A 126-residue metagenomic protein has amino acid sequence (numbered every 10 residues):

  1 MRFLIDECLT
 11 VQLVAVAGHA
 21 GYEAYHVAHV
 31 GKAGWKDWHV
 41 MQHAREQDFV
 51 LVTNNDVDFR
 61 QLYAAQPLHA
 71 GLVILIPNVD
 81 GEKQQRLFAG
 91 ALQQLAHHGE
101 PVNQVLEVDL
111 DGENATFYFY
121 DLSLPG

Functional and structural regions predicted by a protein language model:
M1-R2, E7, V11, V16-H19 (+3 more regions): Acidic, PIN/NYN-like endoribonuclease modules and their adjacent C-terminal/linker elements
L13, H26-V27, M41: Bulky hydrophobic/aromatic packing residues
A20-H29: Short, basic, glycine/proline-bearing loop/turn elements
A28, N55, L75-P77: Short beta->alpha connector loops at strand-helix junctions that form conserved, small/polar/Pro-enriched
W35-F49: Acidic, metal-associated active-site segment
D48-L62: Acidic, metal-binding active-site segment of PIN/NYN-like and related structure-specific nucleases
